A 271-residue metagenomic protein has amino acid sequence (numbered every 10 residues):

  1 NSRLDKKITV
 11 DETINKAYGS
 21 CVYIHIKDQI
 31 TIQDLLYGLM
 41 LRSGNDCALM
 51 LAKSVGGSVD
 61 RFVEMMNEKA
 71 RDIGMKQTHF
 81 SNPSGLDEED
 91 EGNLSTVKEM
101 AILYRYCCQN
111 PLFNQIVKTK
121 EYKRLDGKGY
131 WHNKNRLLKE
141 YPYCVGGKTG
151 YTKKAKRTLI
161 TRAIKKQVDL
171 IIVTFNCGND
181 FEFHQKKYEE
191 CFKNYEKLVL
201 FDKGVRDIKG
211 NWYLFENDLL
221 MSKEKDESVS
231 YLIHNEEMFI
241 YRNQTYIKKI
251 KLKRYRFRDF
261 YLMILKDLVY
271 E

Functional and structural regions predicted by a protein language model:
N1-K98, C108: Active-site-adjacent loops and short helices of periplasmic peptidoglycan-processing enzymes
M75-K76, E91-E271: Domain-terminus/edge residues, biased toward the C-terminal soluble/receptor-binding domains of extracytoplasmic
